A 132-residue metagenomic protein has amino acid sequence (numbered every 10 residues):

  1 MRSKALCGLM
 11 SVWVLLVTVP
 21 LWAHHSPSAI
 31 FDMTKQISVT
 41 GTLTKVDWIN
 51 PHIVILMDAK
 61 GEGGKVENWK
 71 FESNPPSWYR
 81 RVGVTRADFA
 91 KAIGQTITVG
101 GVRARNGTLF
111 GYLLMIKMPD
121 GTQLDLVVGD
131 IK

Functional and structural regions predicted by a protein language model:
M1-K4: Positively charged n-region of N-terminal signal peptides that target proteins for export
C7-P20: Bacterial N-terminal signal peptides
W22-I37: Short boundary/loop segments of OB/S1/cold-shock single-stranded nucleic-acid-binding domains
G41-L43: Conserved hydrophobic positions within beta-strands
I49-K60: Short aromatic-glycine-enriched beta-strand elements
K65-W78: Short, basic/aromatic beta-hairpin or loop at an interaction surface
R81-V99: Short nucleic-acid-contacting surface segments enriched for D/E, G, S/T with interspersed K/R
V102-G129: OB-fold/S1-family single-stranded nucleic acid-binding modules
